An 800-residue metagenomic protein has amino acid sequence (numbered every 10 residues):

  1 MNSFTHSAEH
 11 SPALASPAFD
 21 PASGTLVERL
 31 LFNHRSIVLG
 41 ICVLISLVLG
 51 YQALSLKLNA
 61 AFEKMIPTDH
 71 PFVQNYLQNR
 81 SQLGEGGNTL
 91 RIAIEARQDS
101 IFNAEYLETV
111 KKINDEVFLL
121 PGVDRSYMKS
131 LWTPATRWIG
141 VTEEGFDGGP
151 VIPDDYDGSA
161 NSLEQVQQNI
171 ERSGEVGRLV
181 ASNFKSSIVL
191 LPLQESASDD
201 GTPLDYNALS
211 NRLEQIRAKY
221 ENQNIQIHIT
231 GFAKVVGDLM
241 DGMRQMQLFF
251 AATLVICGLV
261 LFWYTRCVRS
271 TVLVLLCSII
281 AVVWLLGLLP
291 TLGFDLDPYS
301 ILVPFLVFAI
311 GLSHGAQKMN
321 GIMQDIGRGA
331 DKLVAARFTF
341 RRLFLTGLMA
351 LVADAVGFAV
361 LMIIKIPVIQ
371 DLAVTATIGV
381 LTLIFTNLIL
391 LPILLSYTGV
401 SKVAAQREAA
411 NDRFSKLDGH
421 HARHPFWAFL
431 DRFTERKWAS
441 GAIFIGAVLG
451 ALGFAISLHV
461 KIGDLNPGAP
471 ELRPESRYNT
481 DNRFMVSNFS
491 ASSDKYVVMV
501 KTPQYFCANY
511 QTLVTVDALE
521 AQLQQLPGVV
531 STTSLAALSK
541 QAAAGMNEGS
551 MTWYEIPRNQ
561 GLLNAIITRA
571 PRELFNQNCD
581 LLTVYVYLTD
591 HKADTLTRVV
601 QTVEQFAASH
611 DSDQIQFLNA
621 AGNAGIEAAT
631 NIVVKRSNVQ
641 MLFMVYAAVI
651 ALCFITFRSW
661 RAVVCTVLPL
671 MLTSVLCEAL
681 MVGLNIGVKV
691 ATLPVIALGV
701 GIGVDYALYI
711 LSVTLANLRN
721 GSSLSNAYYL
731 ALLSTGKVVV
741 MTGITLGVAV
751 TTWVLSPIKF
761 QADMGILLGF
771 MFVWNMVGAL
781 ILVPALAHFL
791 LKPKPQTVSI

Functional and structural regions predicted by a protein language model:
P12-A60, I393, A409-N466, T480-R483: Signature of alpha-helical transmembrane segments and their immediate interfacial
C42-L49, T253-L261, C277, A281 (+14 more regions): Alpha-helical transmembrane segments of integral membrane proteins
E108, Y156-V268, V514, Q560-Y646: Extracytoplasmic
D241-L296, I363-P367, Q640-I686, L755: Interfacial segments of transmembrane alpha-helices in multi-pass membrane proteins
V260, L289, L348-L391, L395 (+4 more regions): Hydrophobic, glycine/alanine-rich multi-pass transmembrane helices and their short helix-loop junctions in large
S270-K318, A662-S712, T751, G778-L782 (+1 more regions): Hydrophobic transmembrane alpha-helices and their membrane-interface caps in long multi-pass transport proteins
D325-A353, L718-V740: Helix-loop junctions and hydrophobic alpha-helical segments within the transmembrane domains of large membrane
P425-L562: Juxtamembrane segments of multi-pass membrane proteins
